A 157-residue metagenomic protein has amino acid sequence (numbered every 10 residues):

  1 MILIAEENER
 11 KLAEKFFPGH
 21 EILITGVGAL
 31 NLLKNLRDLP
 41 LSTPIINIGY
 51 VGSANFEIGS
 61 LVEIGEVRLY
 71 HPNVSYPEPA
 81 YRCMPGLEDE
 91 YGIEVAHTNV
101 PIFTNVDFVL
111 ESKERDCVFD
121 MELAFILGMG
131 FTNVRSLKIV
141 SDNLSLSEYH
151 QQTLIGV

Functional and structural regions predicted by a protein language model:
M1-I2: Extreme N-terminal starter segment of soluble prokaryotic enzymes
E7-V157: Glycine-rich phosphate- or other oxyanion-binding loops that anchor nucleotides, phosphorylated ligands
